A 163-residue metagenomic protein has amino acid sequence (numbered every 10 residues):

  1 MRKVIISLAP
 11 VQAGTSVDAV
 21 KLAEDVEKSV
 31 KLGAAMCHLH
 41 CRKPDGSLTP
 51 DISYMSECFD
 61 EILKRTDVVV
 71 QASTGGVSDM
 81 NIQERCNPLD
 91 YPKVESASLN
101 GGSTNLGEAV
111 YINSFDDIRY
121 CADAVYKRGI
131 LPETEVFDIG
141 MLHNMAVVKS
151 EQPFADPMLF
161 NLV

Functional and structural regions predicted by a protein language model:
M1-I6, G33-A35, K64-V70, K93-E95 (+2 more regions): Short, well-ordered coil/turn segments that N-cap beta-strands
R2, S47-T74, Y120-K127: Alpha-helix-loop-beta-strand connector modules within alpha/beta enzyme cores
I5-E24, S73-I82, L106-Y111: Active-site mouth loops of central-metabolism enzymes
A9-A13, R42-P44, S73-V77, N100-T104 (+2 more regions): Active-site beta-loop-alpha junctions enriched in small/polar residues
V20-K21, S78-D90, I139-V148: Catalytic cores of alpha/beta
L22, S29, H40, A97 (+1 more regions): Conserved, mostly hydrophobic/aromatic
A35-C58, L106, V163: Glycine-rich, proline-tolerant flexible connector loops at the mouths of alpha/beta enzymes
S96-V163: Catalytic alpha/beta core domains of metabolic enzymes, predominantly
